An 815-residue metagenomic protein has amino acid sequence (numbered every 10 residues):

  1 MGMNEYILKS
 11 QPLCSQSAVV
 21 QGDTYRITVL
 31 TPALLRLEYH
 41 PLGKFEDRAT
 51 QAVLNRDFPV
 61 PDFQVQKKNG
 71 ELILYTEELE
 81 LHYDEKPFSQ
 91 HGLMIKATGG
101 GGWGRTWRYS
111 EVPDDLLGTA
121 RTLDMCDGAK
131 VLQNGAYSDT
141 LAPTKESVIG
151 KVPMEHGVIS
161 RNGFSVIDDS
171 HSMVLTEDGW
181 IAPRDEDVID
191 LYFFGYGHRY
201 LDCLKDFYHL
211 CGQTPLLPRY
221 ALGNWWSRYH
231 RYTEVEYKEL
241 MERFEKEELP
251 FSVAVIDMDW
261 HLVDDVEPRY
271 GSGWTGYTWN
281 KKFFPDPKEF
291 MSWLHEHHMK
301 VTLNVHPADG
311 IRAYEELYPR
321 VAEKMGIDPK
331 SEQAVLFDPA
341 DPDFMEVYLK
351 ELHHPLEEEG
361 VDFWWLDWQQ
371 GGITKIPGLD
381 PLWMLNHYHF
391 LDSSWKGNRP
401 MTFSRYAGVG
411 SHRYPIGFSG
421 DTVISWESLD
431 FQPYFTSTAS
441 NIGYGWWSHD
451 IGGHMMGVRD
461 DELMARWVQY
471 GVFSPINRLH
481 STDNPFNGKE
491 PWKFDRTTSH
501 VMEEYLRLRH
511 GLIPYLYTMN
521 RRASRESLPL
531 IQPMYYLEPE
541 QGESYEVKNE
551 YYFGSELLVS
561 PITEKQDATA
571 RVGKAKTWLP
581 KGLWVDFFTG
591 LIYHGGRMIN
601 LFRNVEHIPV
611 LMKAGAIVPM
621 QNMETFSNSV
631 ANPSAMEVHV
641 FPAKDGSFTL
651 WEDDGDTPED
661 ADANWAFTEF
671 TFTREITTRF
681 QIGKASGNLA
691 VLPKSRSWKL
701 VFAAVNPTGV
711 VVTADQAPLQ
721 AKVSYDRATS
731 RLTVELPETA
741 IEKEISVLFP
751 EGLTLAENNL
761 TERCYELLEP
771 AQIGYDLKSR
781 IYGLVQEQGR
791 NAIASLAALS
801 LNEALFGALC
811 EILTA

Functional and structural regions predicted by a protein language model:
E5-Y6, L30-G70: A low-complexity, Ser/Thr/Gly/Pro-enriched, surface-exposed linker/loop concept that marks segments flanking
I27, L37-Y39, L74-L81, L558-P561 (+1 more regions): Short, well-ordered beta-strand segments enriched in hydrophobic/aromatic residues
D47-D62, I327, V585-V605, V711-L736: Solvent-exposed beta-strand/loop surfaces of large extracellular or lumenal domains
A52, Y83-D127, N622-V630, G752-A794: Glycine/proline-rich low-complexity spacer/linker segments in large multi-domain proteins
V65-R219, R228-Y229, V235, M241-K246 (+1 more regions): Catalytic and substrate-binding clefts that recognize carbohydrates or anionic sugar/phosphate headgroups
M94-K96, W103, Y109, P250-M502 (+4 more regions): Aromatic- and carboxylate-enriched substrate-binding clefts and catalytic-loop regions of carbohydrate-active enzymes
S147-V148, L217, A221, S227-D264 (+3 more regions): A conserved hydrophobic secondary-structure block that centers on an alpha-helix together with its immediately flanking
F390, G410-G417, Q432-F435, A439-H449 (+4 more regions): Catalytic core of carbohydrate-active enzymes
